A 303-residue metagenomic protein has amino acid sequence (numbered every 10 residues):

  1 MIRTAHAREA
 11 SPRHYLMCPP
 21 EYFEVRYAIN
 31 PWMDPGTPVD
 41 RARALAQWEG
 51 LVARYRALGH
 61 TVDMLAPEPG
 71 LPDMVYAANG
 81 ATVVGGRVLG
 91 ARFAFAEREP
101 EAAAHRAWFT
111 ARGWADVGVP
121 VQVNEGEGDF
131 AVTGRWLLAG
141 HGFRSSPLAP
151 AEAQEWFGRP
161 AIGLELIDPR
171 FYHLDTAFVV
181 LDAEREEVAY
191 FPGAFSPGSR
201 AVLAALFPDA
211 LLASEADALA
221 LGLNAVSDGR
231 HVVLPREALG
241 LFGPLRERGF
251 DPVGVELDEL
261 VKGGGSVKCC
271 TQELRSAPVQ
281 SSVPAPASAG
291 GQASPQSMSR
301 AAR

Functional and structural regions predicted by a protein language model:
M1-A287, R300-R303: The feature marks the mature, well-folded catalytic cores of soluble enzymes
